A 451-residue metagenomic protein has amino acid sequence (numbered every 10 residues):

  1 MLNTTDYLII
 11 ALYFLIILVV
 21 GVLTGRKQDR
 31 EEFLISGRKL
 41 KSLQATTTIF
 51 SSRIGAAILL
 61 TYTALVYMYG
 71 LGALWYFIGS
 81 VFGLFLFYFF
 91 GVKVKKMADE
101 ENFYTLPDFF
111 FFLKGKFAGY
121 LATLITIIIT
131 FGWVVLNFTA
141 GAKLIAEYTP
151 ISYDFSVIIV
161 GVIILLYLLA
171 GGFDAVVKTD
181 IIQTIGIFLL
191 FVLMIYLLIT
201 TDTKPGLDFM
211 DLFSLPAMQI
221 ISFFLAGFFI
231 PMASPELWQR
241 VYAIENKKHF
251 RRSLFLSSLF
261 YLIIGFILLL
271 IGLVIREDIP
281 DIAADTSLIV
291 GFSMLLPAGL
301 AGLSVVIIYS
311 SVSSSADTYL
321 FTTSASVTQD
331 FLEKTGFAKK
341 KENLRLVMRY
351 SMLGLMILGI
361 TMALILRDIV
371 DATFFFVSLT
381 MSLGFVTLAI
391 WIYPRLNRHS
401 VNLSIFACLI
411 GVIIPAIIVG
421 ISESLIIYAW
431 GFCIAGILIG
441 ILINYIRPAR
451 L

Functional and structural regions predicted by a protein language model:
M1-L451: Membrane-embedded helix-loop-helix hairpins and adjacent transmembrane boundary segments in multi-pass transporters
